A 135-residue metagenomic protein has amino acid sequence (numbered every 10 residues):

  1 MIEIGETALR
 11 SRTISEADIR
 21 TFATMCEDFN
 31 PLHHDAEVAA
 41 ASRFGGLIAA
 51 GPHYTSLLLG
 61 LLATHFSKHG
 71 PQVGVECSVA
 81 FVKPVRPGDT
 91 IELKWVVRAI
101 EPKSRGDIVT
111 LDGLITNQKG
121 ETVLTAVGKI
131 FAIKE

Functional and structural regions predicted by a protein language model:
M1-A49: Catalytic strand-loop segment that frames the active site of acyl-thioester-processing enzymes
I2-T7, V85-E135: HotDog/MaoC-like acyl-thioester-processing domains
E6, R10, D18, D28 (+4 more regions): A generic structural signal for short beta-strands and their flanking turns/coil linkers
L9-T13, A80, K129-F131: Generic structural detector for well-ordered beta-strands
A17, A39-A40, G45, V82 (+3 more regions): N-terminal hydrophobic or amphipathic segments with adjacent small-residue motifs that include Sec signal peptides
S42-A49, T55-V96: Hydrophobic beta-strand-centered segment that forms part of the acyl-chain substrate-binding groove
